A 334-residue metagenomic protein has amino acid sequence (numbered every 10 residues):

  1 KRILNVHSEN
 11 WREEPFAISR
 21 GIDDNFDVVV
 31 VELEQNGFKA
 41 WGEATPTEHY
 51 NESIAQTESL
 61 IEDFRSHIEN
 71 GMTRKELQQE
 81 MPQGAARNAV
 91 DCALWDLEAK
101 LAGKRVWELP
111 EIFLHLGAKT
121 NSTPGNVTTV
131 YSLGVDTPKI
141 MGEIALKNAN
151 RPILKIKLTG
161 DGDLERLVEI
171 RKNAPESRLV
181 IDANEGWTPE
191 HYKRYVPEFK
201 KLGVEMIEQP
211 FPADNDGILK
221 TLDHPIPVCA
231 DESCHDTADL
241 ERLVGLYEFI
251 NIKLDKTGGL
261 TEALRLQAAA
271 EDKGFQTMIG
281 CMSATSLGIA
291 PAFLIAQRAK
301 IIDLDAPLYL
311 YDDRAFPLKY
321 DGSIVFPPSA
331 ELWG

Functional and structural regions predicted by a protein language model:
K1-L179, G186-E190, K200-K201, R314-G334: N-terminal capping/lid subdomain adjacent to the active-site entrance of alpha/beta enzymes
L94, I295-R298: Short, Φ-rich (hydrophobic/aromatic) sequence segments
I156, D161-M282, S286-A290, L294-A296 (+1 more regions): Catalytic core of soluble alpha/beta enzymes
K300-D303: Short helix/strand-capping turn motifs
P307: Active-site cofactor/co-catalyst pockets and adjacent glycine-rich loops in catalytic enzymes
